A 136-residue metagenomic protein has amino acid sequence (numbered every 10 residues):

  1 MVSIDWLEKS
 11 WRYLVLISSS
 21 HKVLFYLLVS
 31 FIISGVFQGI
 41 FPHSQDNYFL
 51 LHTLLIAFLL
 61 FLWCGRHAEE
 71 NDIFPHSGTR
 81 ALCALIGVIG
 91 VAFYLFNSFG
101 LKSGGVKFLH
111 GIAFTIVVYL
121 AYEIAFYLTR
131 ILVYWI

Functional and structural regions predicted by a protein language model:
M1-S20, N97: N-terminal juxtamembrane cytosolic/stromal segments of multi-pass membrane proteins
L24-Q38, T115-Y127: Hydrophobic core of alpha-helical transmembrane segments in multi-pass integral membrane proteins
L27-F49, L62, R66: Membrane-helix boundary elements
L50-F61, A84: Generic alpha-helical transmembrane segments
F61, G65, Y122-A125: Alpha-helical transmembrane segments of polytopic integral membrane proteins, especially the permease/helical cores
G78-N97: Hydrophobic, aromatic-rich membrane-embedded alpha-helical segments
A92-I112: Membrane-helix boundary connector in multi-pass membrane proteins
I124-I136: Juxtamembrane boundary at the C-terminal end of a transmembrane helix
